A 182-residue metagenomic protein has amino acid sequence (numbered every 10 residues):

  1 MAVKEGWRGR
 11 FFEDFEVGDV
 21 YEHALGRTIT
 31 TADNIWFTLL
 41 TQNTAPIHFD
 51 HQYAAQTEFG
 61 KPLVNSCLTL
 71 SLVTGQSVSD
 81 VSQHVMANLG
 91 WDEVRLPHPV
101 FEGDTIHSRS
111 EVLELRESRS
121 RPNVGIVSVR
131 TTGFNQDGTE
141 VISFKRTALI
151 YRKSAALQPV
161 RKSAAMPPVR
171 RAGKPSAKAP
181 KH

Functional and structural regions predicted by a protein language model:
A2-G90, I142, K153-S163, P167-H182: Hot-dog-fold acyl-thioester-processing enzymes
A87, E93-V100, I142, R146-Y151: A structural preference for long, well-packed, hydrophobic secondary-structure segments
D92-N135: Hydrophobic beta-sheet segments that form the core/acyl-binding groove of ACP/CoA-dependent acyl-chain-processing
P122, V127-F134, T139-S154: Flexible glycine-rich active-site/ligand-binding loops centered on an Asp-His dyad
